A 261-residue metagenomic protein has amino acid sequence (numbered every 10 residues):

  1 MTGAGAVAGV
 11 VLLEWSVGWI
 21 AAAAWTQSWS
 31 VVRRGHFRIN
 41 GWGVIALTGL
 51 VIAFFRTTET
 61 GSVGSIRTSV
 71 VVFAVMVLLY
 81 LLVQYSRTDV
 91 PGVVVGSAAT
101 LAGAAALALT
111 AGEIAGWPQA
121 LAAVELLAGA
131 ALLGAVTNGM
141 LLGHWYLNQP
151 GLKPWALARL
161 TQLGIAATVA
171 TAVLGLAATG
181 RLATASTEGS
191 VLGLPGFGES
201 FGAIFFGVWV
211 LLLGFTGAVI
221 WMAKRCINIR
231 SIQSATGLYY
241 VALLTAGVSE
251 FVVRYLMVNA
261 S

Functional and structural regions predicted by a protein language model:
M1-G3, A120-L121: Short, charged, low-complexity loops and linkers
T2-G112, L126-W145, T161-T184, G193 (+1 more regions): Hydrophobic cores of alpha-helical transmembrane segments in multi-pass integral membrane proteins
W117-L121, F197-F201: Membrane-interface segments at the starts/ends of alpha-helical transmembrane spans
Q119-E125, G129, W155: Non-transmembrane, amphipathic alpha-helical segments
W145-L157: Cytosolic, membrane-interface loops and tails of multi-pass inner-membrane proteins
K153-W155, L194-G198: Helix-boundary and loop/linker segments of multi-pass membrane transporters
